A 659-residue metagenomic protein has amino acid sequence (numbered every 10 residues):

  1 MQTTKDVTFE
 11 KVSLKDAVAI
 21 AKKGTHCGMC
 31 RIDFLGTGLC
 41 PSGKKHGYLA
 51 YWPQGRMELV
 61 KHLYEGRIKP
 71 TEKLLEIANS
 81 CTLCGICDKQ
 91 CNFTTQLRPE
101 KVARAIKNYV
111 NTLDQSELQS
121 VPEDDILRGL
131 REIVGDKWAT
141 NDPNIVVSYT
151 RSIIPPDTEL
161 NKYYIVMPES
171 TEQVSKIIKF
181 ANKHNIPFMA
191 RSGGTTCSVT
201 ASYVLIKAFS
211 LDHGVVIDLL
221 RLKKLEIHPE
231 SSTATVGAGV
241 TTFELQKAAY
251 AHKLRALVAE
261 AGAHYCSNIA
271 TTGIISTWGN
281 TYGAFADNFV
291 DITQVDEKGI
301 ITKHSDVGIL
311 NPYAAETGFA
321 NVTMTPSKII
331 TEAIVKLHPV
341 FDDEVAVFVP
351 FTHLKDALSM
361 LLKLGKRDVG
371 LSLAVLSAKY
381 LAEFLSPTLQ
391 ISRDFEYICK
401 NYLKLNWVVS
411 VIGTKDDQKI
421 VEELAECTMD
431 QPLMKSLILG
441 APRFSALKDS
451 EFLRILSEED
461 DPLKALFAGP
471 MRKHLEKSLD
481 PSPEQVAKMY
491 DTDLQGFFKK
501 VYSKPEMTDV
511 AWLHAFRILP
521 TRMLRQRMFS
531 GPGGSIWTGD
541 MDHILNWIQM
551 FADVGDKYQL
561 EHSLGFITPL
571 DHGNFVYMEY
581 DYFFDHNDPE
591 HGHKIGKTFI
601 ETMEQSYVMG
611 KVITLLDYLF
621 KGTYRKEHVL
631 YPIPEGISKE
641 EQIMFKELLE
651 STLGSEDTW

Functional and structural regions predicted by a protein language model:
Q2-A21, G36, G43-Q90, T94-V121: Ferredoxin-type iron-sulfur electron-transfer modules in oxidoreductases and energy-metabolism complexes
Q2-K22, K44-G55, P156, L160 (+5 more regions): Conserved glycine-rich FAD pyrophosphate-binding loop
H26-I32, L83-Q96, Y313-I334, P569-D571: Conserved phosphate/anionic-ligand binding catalytic regions in large, soluble enzymes, centered on
W52, R128-I154: Conserved oxyanion/phosphate-binding beta-strand-loop segments in alpha/beta enzyme cores
G129, D356-R393, H543-Q559, I595-M603: Short amphipathic alpha-helix segments
R151-R255, N268-T277: Long, structured ligand/cofactor-binding scaffold of large enzymes
K224-H228, V236-R367: FAD-binding subdomain of flavoenzyme oxidoreductases
I334, V345-T352, L361-K504: C-terminal cap/substrate-recognition region of VAO/PCMH-type FAD-linked oxidoreductases
